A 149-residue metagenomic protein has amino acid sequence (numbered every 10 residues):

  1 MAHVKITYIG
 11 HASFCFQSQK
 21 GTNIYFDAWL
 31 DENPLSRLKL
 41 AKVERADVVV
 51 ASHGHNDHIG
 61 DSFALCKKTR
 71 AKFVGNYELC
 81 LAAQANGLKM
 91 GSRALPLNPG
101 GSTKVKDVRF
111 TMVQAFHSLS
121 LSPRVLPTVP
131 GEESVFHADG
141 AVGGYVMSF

Functional and structural regions predicted by a protein language model:
H3, Y8-I9, S13-S18, T22 (+1 more regions): Catalytic core of the metallo-beta-lactamase
F14, V48-V50, N56, V74 (+3 more regions): Catalytic phosphate/metal-binding cores of nucleic-acid and nucleotide-processing enzymes, i.e., regions that mediate
C15-H55, G60-A64, L119-D139: Pre-active-site segment of Zn-dependent metallo-hydrolases
R37, G60-T69, Q84-K89: Metal-dependent catalytic neighborhoods of phosphoester/phosphodiester hydrolases
A46, R70-A71: Local beta-strand N-terminus motif with an aromatic residue
N56, L79-C80: Alpha-helix capping/helix-boundary segments
K68, C80, G87-H117: Portal/gating segments that form or line small-molecule/metal binding sites
A71-E78: Short internal beta-strands
